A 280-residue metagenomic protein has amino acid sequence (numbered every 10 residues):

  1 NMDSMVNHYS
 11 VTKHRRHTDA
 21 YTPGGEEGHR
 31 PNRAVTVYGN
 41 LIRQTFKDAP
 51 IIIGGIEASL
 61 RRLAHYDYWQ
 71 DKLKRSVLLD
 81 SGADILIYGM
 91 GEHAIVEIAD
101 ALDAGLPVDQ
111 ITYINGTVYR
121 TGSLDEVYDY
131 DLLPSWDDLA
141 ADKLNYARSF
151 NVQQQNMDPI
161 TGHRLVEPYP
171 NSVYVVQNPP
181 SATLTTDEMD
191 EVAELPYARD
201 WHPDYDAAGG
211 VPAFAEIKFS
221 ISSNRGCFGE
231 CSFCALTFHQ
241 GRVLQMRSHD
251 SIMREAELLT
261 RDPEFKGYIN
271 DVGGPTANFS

Functional and structural regions predicted by a protein language model:
N1-P170, Q177: Glycine-rich beta-alpha loop elements in corrinoid/cobalamin-binding modules across cobalamin-dependent enzymes
M2-A49, G54, L60-L63, Y68-L79 (+3 more regions): Conserved Radical SAM active-site core
M90, T183-D187, R247, E255: Short coil/turn linker and secondary-structure boundary residues
G105, T183-T186, P263-K266: Low-complexity, intrinsically disordered regions enriched in charged/polar residues
L144-S220: N-terminal [4Fe-4S]-dependent radical SAM core
